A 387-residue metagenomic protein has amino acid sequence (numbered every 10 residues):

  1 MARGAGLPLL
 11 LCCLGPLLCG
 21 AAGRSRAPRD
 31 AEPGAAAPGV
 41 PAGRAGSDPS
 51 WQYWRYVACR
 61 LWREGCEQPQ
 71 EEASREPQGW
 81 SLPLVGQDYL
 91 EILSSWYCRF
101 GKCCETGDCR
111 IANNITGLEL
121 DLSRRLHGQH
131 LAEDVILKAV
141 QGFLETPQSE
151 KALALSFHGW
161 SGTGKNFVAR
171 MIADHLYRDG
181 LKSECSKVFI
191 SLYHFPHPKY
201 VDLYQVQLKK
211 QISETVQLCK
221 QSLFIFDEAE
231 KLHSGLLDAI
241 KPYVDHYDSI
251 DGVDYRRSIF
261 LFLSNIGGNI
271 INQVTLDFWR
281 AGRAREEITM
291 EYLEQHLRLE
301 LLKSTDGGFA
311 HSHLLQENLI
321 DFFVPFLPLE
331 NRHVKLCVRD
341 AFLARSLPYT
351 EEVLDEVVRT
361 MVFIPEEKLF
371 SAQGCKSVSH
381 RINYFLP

Functional and structural regions predicted by a protein language model:
A2-L9, G15-E32, A36-V85, M171-D174 (+1 more regions): C-terminal alpha-helical "lid" subdomain
Y89-R124: Conserved ASCE P-loop NTPase core motifs with emphasis on AAA+ ATPases
A112-L153: Pre-Walker A (pre-P-loop) alpha-helix and adjacent loop at the N terminus of AAA/AAA+ ATPase modules, a conserved
K151-K187: Walker A/P-loop
S183-K220: Short glycine-rich substrate-engagement loop in P-loop NTPases that contacts/grips substrate
S213-Q217, S234-N269, T275-I288: Conserved catalytic/switch belt of AAA+ P-loop NTPases
D227-A229, N265: Walker B catalytic acidic pair
D254, S264-I266, V274, R280-L314 (+1 more regions): Conserved AAA+ ATPase "SRH/arginine-finger" region at the nucleotide-binding site
